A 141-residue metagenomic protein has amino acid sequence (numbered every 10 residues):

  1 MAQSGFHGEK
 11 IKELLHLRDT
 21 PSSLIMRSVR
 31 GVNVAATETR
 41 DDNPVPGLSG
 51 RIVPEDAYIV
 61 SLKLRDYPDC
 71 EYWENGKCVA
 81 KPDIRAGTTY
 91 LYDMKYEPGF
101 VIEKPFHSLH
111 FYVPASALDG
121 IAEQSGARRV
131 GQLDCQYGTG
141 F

Functional and structural regions predicted by a protein language model:
M1-D19, M26: OB/S1-fold single-stranded nucleic-acid-binding modules and their adjacent gly/ser/pro-rich low-complexity linkers
S4-H7, R30, N75, Y137-T139: Feature targets compositionally biased, intrinsically disordered low-complexity regions with long contiguous runs
H7, H16, Y67, H107-H110 (+1 more regions): Histidine (H) residue identity feature
I11-L14, P21, A36, I121: Generic structural signal of hydrophobic/aromatic residues within well-ordered alpha-helices of folded domains
M26-G131: N-terminal regulatory/effector-sensing and dimerization cores that precede helix-turn-helix DNA-binding domains
R128-F141: Short, Lys/Arg-enriched, Trp-marked, Pro/Gly-tolerant hinge/linker segments that flank
